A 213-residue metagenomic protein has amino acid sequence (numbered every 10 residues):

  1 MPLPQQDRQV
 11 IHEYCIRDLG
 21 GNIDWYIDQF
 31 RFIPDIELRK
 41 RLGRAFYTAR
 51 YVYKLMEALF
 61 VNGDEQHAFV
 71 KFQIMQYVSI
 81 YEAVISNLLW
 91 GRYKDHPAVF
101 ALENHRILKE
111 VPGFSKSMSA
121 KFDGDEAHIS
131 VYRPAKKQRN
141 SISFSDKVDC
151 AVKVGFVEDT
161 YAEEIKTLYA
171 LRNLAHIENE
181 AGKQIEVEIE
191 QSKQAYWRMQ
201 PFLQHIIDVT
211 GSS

Functional and structural regions predicted by a protein language model:
M1-K71: Charged alpha-helical initiation segments
L19-N22, A45, A49-V52, M56 (+6 more regions): Amphipathic alpha-helices that form helix-helix packing interfaces
L42, N140-S141, I165: Generic alpha-helical segment signature
E57-V61, L89, Y93, E180-Q184: Short, flexible helix-adjacent loops and helix caps
H67-Y93: Short, hydrophobic, well-ordered secondary-structure elements
I85-T160: Short non-catalytic regulatory patches outside canonical folded cores
D149-S213: Charge-enriched, short contiguous segments at helix-coil
